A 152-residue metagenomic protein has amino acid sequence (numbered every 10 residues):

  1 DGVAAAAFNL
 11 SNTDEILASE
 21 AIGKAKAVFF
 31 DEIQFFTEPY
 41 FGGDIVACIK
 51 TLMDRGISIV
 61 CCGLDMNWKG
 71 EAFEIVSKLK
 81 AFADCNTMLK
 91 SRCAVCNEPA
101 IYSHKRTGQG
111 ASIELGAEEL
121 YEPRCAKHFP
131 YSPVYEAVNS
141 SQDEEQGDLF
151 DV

Functional and structural regions predicted by a protein language model:
D1-S19, N67-K78, M88-S91, L115-D151: Conserved P-loop
D31-I33: Walker B catalytic acidic pair
F35-E38: Residues immediately C-terminal
D44-R55, I75-F82: Catalytic-core regions built around general acid/base machinery
T51-E74: Sensor-1/coupling segment of RecA-like P-loop NTPase cores
L89-L115: Short recognition patches in nucleic-acid-associated and regulatory proteins
